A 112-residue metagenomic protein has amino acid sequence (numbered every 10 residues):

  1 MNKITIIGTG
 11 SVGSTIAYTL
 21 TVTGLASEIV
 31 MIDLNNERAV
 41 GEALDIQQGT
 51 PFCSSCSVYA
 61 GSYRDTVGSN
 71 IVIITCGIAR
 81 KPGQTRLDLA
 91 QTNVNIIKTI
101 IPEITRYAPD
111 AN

Functional and structural regions predicted by a protein language model:
M1-I4: Extreme N-terminal starter segment of soluble prokaryotic enzymes
T9-G10: Glycine-rich Rossmann-fold phosphate-binding loop(s) that bind the pyrophosphate of adenine dinucleotide cofactors
G13-S14: N-terminal Rossmann-fold NAD(P) dinucleotide-binding loop
L20: Aromatic pocket-lining residues of Rossmann-like dinucleotide-binding sites
E28, I32-N70, Q84: Conserved N-terminal Rossmann-fold NAD(P) cofactor-binding segment
C76-I78: Conserved NAD(P)H cofactor-binding loop of Rossmann-fold oxidoreductase domains
R86-N112: Rossmann-like NAD(P)(H) cofactor-binding subdomain of soluble oxidoreductases
